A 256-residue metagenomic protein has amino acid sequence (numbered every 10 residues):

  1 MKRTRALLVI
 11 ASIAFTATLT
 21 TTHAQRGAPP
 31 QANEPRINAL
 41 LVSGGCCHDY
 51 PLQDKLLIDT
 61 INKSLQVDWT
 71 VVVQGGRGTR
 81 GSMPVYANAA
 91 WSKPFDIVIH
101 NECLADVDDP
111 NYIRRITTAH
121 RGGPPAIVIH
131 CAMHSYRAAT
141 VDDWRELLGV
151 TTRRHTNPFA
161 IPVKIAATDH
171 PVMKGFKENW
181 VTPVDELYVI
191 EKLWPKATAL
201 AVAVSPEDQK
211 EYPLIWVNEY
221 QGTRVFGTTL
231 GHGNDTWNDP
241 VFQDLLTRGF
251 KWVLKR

Functional and structural regions predicted by a protein language model:
M1-R5: Positively charged n-region of N-terminal signal peptides that target proteins for export
L8-T18: Bacterial N-terminal signal peptides
T22-A24: Boundary at the C-terminal end of the N-terminal hydrophobic targeting segment
R26-R36, K63, E207-K210, Y220-R256: Extracellular ligand-binding/catalytic regions of CAZymes and related secreted enzymes and adhesion modules
R36-G44: Short beta-strand segments enriched in small/hydrophobic residues
L41-V42, D49-H134: Helical hinge/lid and interdomain linker segments adjacent to catalytic or ligand-binding clefts that mediate domain
N62, D68-T70, N157-V225: Catalytic beta-strand/loop cores that center a nucleophilic Ser/Cys/Thr and support acyl-enzyme chemistry
A105-G175: A glycine-rich, often tryptophan-bearing local segment used as a flexible ligand/cofactor-contacting loop or short
